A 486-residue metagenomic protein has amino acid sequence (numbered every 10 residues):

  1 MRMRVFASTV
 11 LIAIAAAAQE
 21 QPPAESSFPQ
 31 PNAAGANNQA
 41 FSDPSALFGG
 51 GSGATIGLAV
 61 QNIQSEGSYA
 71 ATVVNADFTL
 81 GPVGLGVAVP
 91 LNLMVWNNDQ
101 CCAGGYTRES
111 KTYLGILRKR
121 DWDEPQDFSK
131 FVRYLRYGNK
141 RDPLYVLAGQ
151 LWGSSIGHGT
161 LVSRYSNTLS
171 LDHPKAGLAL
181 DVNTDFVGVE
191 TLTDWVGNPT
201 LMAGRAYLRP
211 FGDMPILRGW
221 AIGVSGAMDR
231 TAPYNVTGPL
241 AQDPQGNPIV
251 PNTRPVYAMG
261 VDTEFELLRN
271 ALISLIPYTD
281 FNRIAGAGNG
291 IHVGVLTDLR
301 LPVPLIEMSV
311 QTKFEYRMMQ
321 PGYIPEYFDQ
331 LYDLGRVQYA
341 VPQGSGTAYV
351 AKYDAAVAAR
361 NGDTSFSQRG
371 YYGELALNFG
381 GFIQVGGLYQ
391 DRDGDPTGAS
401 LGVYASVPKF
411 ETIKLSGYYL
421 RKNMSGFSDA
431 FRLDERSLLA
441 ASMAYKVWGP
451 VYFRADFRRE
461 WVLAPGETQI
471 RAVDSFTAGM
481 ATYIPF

Functional and structural regions predicted by a protein language model:
R2-T9: Sec-dependent signal peptide recognition, specifically the positively charged N-region followed immediately by
V10-A18: Hydrophobic h-region of N-terminal signal peptides that target proteins for export in Gram-negative bacteria
A18-S65, V73-G84, F486: N-terminal periplasmic/intermembrane-space "pro-region" immediately following the signal or transit peptide
G49-G53, G67, N98-Q100, D142-Y145 (+5 more regions): Signature for the C-terminal beta-barrel architecture of outer-membrane proteins
A76-L85, N139-P143, F410, V447-G449: Short, solvent-exposed loop/edge-beta patches enriched in aromatic
L85-Y134, L161: Surface-exposed loop and membrane-interface regions of Gram-negative outer-membrane beta-barrel proteins
K414, A440, A444-F486: Extended, charged low-complexity segments that frequently continue into or abut oligomerization scaffolds
